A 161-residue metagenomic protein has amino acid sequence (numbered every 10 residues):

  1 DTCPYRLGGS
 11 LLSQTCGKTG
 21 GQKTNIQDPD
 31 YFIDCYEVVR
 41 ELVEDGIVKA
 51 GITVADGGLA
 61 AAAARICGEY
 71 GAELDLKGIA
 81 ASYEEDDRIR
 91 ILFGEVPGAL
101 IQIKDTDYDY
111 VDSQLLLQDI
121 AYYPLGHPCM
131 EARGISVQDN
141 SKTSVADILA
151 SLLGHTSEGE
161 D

Functional and structural regions predicted by a protein language model:
D1-K23: Short, acidic (Asp/Glu-rich) active-site segment that either coordinates a divalent metal cofactor
G21-N25, Y31-D161: Glycine-/charge-enriched secondary-structure boundary and capping motifs
